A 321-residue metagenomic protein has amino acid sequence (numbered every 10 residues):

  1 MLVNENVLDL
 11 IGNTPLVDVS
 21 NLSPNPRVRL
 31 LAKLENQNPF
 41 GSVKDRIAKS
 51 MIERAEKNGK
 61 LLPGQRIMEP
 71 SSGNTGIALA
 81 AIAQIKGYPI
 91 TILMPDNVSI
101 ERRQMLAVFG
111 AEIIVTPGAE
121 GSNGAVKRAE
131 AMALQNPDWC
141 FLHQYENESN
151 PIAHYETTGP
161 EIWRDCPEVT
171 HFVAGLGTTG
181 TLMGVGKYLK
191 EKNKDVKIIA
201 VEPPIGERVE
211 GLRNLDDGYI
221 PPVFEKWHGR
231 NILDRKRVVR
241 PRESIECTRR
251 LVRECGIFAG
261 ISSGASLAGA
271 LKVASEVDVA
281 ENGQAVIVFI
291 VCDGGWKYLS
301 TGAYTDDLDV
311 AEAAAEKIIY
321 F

Functional and structural regions predicted by a protein language model:
M1-F321: PLP-dependent amino-acid enzyme catalytic core
